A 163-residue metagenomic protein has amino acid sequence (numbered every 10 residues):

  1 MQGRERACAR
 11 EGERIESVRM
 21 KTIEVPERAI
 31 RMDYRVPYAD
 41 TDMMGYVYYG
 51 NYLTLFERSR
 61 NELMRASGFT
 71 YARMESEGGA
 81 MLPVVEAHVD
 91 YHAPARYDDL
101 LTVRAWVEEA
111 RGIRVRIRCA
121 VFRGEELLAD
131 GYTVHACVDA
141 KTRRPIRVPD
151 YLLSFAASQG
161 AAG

Functional and structural regions predicted by a protein language model:
V18-F69: Catalytic strand-loop segment that frames the active site of acyl-thioester-processing enzymes
R19-E24, I30-M32, R96-L100, E108-G163: HotDog/MaoC-like acyl-thioester-processing domains
D33-P37, D90, V134: Generic structural detector for well-ordered beta-strands
L63-V115, L128-A129, A136: Hydrophobic beta-strand-centered segment that forms part of the acyl-chain substrate-binding groove
